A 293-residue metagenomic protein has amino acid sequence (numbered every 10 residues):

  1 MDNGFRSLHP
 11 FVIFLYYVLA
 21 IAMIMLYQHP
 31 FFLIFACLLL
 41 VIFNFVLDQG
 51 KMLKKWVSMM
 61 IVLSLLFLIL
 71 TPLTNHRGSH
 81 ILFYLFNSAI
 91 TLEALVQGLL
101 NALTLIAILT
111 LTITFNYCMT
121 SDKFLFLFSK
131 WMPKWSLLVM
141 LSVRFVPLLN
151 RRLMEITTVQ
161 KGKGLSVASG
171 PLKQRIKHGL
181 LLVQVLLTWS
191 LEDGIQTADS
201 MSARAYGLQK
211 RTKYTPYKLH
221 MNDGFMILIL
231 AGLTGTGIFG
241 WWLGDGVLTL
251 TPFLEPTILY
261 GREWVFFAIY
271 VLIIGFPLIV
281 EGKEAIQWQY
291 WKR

Functional and structural regions predicted by a protein language model:
D2-P30, A36-V41, V159-R293: Transmembrane alpha-helix interface motif
D2-R6, L47-M52, L85, A89-Q97 (+1 more regions): Membrane-helix interfacial "entry" motifs
R6-P10, L53, F86, S129-K130 (+1 more regions): Helix-boundary and loop/linker segments of multi-pass membrane transporters
V18-A22, V41-I42, L68, T110 (+1 more regions): Alpha-helical transmembrane segments of multipass membrane proteins
I34, Q49-V57: Interfacial helix-loop-helix linkers and transmembrane-helix boundary segments in multi-pass membrane proteins
L38-D48, V62-F67: Alpha-helical transmembrane segments and their membrane-interface exit regions
I42-G50, C118-T120, L278-K283: Structural signal for the C-terminal ends of transmembrane alpha-helices and the immediately following loop
V57-K173, I286-R293: Juxtamembrane/interface alpha-helical elements of multi-pass membrane proteins
